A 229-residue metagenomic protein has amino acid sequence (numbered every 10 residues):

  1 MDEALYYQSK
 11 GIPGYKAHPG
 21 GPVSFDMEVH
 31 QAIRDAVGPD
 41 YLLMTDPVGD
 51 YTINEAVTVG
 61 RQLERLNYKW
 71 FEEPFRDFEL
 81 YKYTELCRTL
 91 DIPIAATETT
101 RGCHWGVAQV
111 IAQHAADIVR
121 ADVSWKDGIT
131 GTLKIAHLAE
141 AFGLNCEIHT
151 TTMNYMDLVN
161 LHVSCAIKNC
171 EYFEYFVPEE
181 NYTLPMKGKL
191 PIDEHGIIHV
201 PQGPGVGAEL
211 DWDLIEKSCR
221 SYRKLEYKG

Functional and structural regions predicted by a protein language model:
M1-D2, V23: Active-site beta->alpha loop and helix N-cap motifs at the rims of alpha/beta catalytic domains
Y6-Y15: Catalytic domains of carbohydrate-active enzymes, especially glycoside hydrolases
A17-M156: Catalytic core of soluble alpha/beta enzymes
T130, I135, T151-G229: Flexible C-terminal active-site loop/helix
